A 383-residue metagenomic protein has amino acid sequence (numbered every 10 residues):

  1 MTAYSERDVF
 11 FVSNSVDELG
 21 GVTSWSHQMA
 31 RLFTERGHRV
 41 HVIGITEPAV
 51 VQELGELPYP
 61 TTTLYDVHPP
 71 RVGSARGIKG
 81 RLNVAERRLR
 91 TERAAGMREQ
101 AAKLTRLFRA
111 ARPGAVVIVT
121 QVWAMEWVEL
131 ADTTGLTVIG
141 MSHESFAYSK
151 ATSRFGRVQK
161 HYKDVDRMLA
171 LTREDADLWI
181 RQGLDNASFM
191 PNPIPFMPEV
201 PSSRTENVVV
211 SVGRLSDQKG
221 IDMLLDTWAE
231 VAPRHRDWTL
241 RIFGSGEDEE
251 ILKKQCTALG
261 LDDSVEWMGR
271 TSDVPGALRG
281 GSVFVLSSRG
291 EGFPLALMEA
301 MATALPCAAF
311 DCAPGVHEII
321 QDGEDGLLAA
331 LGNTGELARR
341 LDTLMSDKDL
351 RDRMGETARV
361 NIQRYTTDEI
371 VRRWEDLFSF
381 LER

Functional and structural regions predicted by a protein language model:
F11, P201-K219, L225-W228: Conserved donor-binding/catalytic core segment of Leloir-type glycosyltransferases
V12-L19, L32, R36-T91: N-terminal strand-loop element at the rim of the active site of nucleotide-sugar-dependent glycosyltransferases
H38-R39, V212, I221, L225-W267 (+2 more regions): A conserved nucleotide-sugar
M97-Q100, V119-M125, S142: Short His-centered aromatic/hydrophobic patch
E174, P193: Carbohydrate-associated surface elements
R270, R289: Aromatic "clamp/platform" in nucleotide-sugar-dependent glycosyltransferases that forms part of the donor/acceptor
P306-F310: Short hydrophobic beta-strand element within catalytic cores of glycosyltransferases and related nucleotide-activated
Q321-G323, L327-G335, T343-K348, Q363: Conserved acidic donor-binding segment of nucleotide-sugar-dependent glycosyltransferases
